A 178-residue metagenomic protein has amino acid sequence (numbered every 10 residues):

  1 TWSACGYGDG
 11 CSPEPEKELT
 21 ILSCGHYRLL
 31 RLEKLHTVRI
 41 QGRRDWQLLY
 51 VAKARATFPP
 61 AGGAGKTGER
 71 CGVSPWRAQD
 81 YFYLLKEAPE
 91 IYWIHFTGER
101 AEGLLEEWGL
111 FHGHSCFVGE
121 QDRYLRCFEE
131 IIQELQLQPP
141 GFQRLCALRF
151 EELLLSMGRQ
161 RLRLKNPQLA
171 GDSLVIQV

Functional and structural regions predicted by a protein language model:
T1-G65, L85, W108, H112-S115: Generic protein-terminus/edge-of-domain signal
L30-T37, D80-Y81, E102, L164: A short, acidic/glycine-rich surface segment
R43, R77-R100: Ligand-binding loop in jelly-roll beta-barrel domains
G62-W76: Short acidic-glycine-tyrosine-enriched beta hairpin
Q121-Q133, C146-A147, R163-V178: A short, Lys/Arg-enriched amphipathic alpha-helix from helix-turn-helix/homeodomain DNA-binding modules
L135, L154-M157, R161: Hydrophobic recognition helices of helix-based DNA-binding modules
P140-L148: Short, solvent-exposed positions on alpha-helices
